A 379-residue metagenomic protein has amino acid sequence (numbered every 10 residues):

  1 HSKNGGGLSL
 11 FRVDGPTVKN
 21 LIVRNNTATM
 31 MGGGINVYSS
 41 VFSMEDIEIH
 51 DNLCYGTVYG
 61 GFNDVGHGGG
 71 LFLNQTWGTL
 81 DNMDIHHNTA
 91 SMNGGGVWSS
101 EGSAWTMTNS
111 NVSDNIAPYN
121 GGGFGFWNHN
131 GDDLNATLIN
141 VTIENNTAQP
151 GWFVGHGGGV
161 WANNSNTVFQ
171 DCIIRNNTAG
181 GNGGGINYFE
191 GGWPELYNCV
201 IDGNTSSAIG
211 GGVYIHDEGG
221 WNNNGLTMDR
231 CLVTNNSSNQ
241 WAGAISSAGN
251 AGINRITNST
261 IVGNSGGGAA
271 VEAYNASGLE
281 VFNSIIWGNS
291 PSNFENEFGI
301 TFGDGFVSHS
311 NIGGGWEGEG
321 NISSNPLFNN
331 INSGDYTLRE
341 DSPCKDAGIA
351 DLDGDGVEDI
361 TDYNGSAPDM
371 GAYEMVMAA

Functional and structural regions predicted by a protein language model:
H1-G7, V13, T17-K19, R24-M31 (+6 more regions): Beta-strand/loop edge motif enriched in small/polar residues
L10, T17, T27, S39-S43 (+10 more regions): Predominantly extracellular beta-rich ligand-binding scaffolds that present long acidic/polar faces for carbohydrate
T57, G102, I360-T361: Short, surface-exposed linear patches
T57, G151, N264, L352 (+1 more regions): Conserved protein kinase catalytic core
D341-A379: Surface beta-loop-beta hairpin patches that serve as ligand-binding interfaces in beta-rich domains
